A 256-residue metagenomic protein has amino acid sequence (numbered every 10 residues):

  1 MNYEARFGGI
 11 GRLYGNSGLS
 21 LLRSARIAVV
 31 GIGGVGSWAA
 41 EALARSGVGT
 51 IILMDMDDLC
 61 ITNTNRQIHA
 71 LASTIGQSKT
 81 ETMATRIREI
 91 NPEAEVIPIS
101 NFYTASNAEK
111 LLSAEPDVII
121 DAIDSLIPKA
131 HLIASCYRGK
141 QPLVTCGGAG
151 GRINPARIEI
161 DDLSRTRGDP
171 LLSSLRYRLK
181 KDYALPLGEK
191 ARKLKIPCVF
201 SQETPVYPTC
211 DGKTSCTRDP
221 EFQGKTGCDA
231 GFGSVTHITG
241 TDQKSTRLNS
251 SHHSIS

Functional and structural regions predicted by a protein language model:
M1-A28: N-terminal charged helix/coil linker that caps or initiates catalytic domains
V29-G31, M54: Conserved N-terminal Rossmann-fold NAD(P)-binding element of oxidoreductases
V35: Hydrophobic/small residue at the entry helix of a nucleotide-binding pocket
R45-T50: Conserved S-adenosyl-L-methionine
L53-N91: Glycine-rich phosphate-binding loop and adjoining beta1-alpha1-beta2 segment of Rossmann-like nucleotide-binding folds
G76, T80-D117, I123-L126: A structured beta-alpha segment of the ubiquitous adenosine-cofactor-binding alpha/beta core
V118-T241: E1/E1-like adenylate-forming module used to activate ubiquitin-like modifiers and sulfur-carrier proteins
T246-S250: Conserved small/polar residues in nucleotide/adenosyl-binding loops
